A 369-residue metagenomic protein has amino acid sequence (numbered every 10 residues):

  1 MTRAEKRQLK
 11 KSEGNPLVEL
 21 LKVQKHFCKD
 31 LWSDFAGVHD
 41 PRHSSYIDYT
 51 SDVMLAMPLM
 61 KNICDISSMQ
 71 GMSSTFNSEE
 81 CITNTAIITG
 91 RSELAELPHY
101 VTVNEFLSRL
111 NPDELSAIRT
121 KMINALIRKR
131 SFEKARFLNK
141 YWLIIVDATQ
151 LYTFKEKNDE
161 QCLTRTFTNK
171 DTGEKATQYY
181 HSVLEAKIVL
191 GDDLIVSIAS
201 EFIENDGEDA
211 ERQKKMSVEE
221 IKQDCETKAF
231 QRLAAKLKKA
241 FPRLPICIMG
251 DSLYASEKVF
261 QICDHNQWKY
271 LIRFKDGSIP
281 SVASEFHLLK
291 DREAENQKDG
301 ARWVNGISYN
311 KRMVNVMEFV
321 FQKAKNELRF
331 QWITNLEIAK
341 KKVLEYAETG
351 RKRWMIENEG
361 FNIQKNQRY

Functional and structural regions predicted by a protein language model:
T2-R3, L17-P98: Gly/serine-rich nucleotide phosphate-binding loop at the start of the catalytic core of nucleotide/ADP-ribose-handling
K6-K29, W142, T349-N362: An acidic intrinsically disordered interaction segment
V38-Y46, L344-T349, N366-Y369: Short, solvent-exposed helix-loop connector elements
M57, M72-S73, H99, V103 (+7 more regions): Short, conserved catalytic/metal-binding motifs centered on acidic residues
N104-D193, A199, E204: Active-site-proximal, Lys/Arg-enriched surface segment that forms a nucleic-acid-binding/basic interface patch
T168-L244: Electropositive, glycine- and tryptophan-enriched low-complexity nucleic-acid-binding patches
S217-S281: Domain-level cores of phosphate- or acyl-group-handling catalytic modules
L271-I356: An anionic, glycine-rich sequence signature occurring as long contiguous blocks
